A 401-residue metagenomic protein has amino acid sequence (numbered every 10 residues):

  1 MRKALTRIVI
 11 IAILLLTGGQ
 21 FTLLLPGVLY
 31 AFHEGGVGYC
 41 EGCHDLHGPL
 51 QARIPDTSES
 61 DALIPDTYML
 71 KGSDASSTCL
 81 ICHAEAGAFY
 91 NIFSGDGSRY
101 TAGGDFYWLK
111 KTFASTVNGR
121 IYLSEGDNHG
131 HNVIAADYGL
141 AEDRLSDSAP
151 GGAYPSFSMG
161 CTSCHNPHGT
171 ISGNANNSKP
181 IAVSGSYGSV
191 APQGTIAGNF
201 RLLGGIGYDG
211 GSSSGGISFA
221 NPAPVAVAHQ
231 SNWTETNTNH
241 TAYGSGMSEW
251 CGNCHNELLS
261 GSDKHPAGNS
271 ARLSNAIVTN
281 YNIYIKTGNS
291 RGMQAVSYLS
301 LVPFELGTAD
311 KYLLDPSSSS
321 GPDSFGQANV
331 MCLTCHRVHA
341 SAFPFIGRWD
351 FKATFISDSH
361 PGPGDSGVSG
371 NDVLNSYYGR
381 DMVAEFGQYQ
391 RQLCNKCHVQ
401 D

Functional and structural regions predicted by a protein language model:
M1-R7: Positively charged n-region of N-terminal signal peptides that target proteins for export
I8-L15: Sec-dependent N-terminal signal peptides
L15-V28: C-terminal segment of classical bacterial N-terminal signal peptides
Y30-D401: A motif-centric signal for short, conserved binding hotspots located in accessible loops or intrinsically disordered
